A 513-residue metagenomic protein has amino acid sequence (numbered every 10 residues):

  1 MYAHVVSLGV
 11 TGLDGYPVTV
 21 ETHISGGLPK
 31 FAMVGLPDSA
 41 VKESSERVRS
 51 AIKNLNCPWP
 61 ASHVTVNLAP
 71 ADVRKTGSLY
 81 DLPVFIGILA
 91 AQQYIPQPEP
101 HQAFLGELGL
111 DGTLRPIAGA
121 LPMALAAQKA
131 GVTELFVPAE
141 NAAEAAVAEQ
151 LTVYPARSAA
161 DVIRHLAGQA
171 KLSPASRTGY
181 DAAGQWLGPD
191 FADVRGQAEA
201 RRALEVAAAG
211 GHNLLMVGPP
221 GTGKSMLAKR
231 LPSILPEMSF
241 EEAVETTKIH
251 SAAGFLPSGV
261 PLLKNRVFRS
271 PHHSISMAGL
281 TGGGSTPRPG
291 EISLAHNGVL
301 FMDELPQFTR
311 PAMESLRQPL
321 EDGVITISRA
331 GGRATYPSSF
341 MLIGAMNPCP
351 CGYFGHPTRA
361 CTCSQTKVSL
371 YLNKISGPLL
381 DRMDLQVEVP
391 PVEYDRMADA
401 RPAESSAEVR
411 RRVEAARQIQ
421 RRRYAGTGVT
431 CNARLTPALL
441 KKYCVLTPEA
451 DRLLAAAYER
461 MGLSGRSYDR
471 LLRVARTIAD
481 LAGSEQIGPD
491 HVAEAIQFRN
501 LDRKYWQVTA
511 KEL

Functional and structural regions predicted by a protein language model:
M1-L215, P219-S225, S467-Y468, E485-L513: Peripheral, non-AAA+ core regions of ATP-driven protein-machinery
V18-I24, L280, D384-V387: Short beta-strand elements
M33, M216, L231, M302 (+1 more regions): Hydrophobic anchor at the beta1->P-loop junction of P-loop NTPases
V34-S45, P60, N67-G77, T286-P287 (+1 more regions): Basic, amphipathic alpha-helical bundle interface domains used for macromolecular binding and assembly
G168-V206, G210, E237-I292: P-loop NTPase nucleotide-binding/switch module
L215-P257, D322: Walker A/P-loop
N297, D303-E304, S315: Walker B catalytic acidic pair
